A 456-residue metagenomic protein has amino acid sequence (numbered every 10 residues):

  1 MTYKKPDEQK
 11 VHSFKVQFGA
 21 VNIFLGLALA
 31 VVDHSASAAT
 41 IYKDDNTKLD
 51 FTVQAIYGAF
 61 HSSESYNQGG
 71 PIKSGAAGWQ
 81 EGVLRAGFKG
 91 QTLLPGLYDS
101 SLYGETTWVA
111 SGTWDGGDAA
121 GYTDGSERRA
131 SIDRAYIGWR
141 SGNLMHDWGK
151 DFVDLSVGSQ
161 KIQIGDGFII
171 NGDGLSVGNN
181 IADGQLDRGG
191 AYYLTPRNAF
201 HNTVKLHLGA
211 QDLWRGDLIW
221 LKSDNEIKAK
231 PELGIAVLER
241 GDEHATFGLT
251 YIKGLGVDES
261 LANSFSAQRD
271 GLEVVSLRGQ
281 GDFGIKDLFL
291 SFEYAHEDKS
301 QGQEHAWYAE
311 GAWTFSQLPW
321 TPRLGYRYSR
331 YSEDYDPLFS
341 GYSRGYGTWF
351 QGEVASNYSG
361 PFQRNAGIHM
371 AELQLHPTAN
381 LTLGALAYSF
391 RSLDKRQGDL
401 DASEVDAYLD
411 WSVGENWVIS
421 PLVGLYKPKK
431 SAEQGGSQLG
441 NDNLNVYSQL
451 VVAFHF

Functional and structural regions predicted by a protein language model:
M1-Q17: N-terminal secretory signal peptides that target proteins for export/translocation
I23-L29, S35-S156, V204-Q211, G281-G284 (+7 more regions): Beta-barrel outer-membrane channel/assembly domains of diderm bacteria
Y66-K73, D173-R188, Y192, G256-A267 (+3 more regions): Solvent-exposed loop segments that connect transmembrane elements
G82-S223, K230-D242, T246-L249, W313-S316 (+1 more regions): Outer membrane beta-barrel
R188-A191, R215-D224, A236, F247-L255 (+4 more regions): Transmembrane beta-strand segments that form the barrel wall of outer-membrane beta-barrel proteins
N198, S223-E232, R269-G271, E297-E304 (+2 more regions): Solvent-exposed loop/turn segments connecting transmembrane beta-strands in outer-membrane beta-barrel proteins
L233-Q280, W349-N357, G384-E404: Outer membrane beta-barrel transmembrane domains
G256-Y335: Long, internal scaffold/assembly segments composed of regular secondary structure
